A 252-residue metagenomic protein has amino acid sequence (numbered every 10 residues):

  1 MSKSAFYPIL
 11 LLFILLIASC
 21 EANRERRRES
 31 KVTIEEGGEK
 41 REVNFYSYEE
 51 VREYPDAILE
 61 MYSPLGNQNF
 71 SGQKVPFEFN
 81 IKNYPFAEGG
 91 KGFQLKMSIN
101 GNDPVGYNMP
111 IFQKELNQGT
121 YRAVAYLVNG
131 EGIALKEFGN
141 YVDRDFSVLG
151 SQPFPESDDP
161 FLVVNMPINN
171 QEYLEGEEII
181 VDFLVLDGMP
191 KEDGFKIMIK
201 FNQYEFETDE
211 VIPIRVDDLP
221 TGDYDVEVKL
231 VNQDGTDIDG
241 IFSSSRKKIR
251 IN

Functional and structural regions predicted by a protein language model:
L16-S19: C-terminal motif of bacterial Sec signal peptides marking the signal peptidase cleavage site
E21-N23: Bacterial signal peptide processing site
E25-N69, V148-E172: Short, compositionally biased P/S/T/A/G/V-rich stretches that sit at domain boundaries
F70-K82, Y173-D182: Short coil/turn motif common to extracellular beta-sandwich-like domains
G101-M109, Q203-V211: Short beta-strand segments within Ig-like beta-sandwich modules, predominantly Fibronectin type-III
K114-T120, V216-D225: Surface-exposed, short loops/turns at beta-strand junctions within beta-sandwich domains
V128-E137, F206, V231-G240: Short acidic/polar inter-strand loop motif in beta-rich domains
